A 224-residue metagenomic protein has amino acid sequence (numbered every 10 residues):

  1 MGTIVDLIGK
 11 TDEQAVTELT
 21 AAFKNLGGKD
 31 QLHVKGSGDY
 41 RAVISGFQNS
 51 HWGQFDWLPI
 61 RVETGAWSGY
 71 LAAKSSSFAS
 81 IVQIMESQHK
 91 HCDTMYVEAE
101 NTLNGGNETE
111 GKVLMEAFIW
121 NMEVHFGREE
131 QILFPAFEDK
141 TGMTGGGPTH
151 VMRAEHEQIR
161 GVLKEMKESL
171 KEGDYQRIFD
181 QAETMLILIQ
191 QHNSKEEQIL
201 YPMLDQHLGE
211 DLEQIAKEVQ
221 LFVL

Functional and structural regions predicted by a protein language model:
M1-G27, Q31-L32, G36-L224: Small-residue-biased structural context
